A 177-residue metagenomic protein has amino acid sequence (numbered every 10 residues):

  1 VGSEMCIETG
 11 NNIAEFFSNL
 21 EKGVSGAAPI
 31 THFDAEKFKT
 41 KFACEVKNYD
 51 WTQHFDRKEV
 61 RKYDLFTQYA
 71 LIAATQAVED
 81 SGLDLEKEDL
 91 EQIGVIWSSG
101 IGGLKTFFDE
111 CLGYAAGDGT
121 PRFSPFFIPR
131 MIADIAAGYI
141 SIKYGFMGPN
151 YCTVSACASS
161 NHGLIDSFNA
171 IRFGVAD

Functional and structural regions predicted by a protein language model:
V1, M5-C6: Short, small-residue-biased leader/transition segments that mark boundaries at the very start of proteins
I7-E15: Short N-terminal binding/cap micro-motifs at the start of the first secondary-structure element
E15, E21-S155: Conserved beta-ketoacyl condensing-enzyme motif
G145, R172-F173: Residue-level signal for alpha-helix termini/capping positions
S160: Short conserved active-site loop signatures built around small residues
G163: Active-site histidine-anchored catalytic micro-motif
V175-D177: Short, high-confidence coil segments that cap the C-terminus of an alpha-helix and link into the following beta-strand
